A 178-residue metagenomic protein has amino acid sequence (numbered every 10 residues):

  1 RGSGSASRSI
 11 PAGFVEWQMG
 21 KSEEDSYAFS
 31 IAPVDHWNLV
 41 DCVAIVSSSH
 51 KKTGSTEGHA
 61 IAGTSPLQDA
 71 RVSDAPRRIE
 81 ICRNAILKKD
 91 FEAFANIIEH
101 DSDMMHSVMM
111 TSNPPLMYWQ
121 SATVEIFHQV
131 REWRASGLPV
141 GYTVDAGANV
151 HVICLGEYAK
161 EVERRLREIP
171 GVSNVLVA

Functional and structural regions predicted by a protein language model:
R1-N38: Gly/Ser-rich oxyanion-binding loop with an adjacent helix/lid that shapes the negatively charged ligand pocket
P33-A178: C-terminal nucleotide
